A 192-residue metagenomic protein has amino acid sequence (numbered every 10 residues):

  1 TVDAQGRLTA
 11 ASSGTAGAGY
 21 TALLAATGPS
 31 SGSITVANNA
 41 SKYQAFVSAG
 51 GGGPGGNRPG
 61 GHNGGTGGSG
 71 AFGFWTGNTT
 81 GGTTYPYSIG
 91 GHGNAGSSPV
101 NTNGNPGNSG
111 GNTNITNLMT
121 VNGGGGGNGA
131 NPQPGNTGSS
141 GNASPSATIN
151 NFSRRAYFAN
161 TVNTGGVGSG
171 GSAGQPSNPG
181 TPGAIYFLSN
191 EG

Functional and structural regions predicted by a protein language model:
T1, F46, S153-Y157, T164-G168 (+1 more regions): Short hydrophobic/aromatic-rich beta-strand motifs
D3-P29, E191-G192: Glycine-rich, low-complexity segments
A26-S33, F46-N117, G127-S144, S169-F187: Glycine-rich strand-loop-strand elements at beta-sheet edges
N38, G91, S189-E191: Non-catalytic surface loops within mature trypsin-like serine protease
N38-N39, G81: Surface-exposed loops/turns
S41-Y43: Short beta-strand/loop motifs in extracellular/secreted proteins, especially within beta-sandwich accessory domains
L118-N122: Short Cys/His-rich micro-motifs in 6-15 aa windows
G123-G165: Compositionally biased low-complexity segments at domain edges in trafficked proteins and select soluble regulators
